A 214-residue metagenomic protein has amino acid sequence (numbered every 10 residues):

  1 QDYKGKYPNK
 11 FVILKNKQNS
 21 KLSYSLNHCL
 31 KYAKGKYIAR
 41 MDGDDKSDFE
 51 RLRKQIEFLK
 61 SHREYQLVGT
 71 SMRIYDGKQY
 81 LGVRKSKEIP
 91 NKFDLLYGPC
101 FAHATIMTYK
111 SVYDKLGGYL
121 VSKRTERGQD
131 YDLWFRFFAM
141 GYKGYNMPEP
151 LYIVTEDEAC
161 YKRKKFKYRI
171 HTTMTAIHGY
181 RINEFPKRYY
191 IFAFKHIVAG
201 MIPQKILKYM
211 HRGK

Functional and structural regions predicted by a protein language model:
Q1-L14: Acidic donor-binding segment of Leloir-type glycosyltransferases
N16-A33, K54: Glycine-rich, basic loop-to-helix element that forms the pyrophosphate-binding segment of sugar-nucleotide handling
K31, N91-F166: Conserved nucleotide-sugar donor-binding catalytic segment
K34, D48-F49, Y109: GHKL-family ATP-binding catalytic core of two-component histidine kinases
I38: Short aromatic/hydrophobic "clamp" motif used to bind/position activated sugar donors
D42-K46: The conserved acidic donor/metal-binding loop of glycosyltransferases
E50-L81: Conserved donor NDP-sugar-binding/catalytic core segment of glycosyltransferases
A159-K214: Non-catalytic, C-terminal membrane-associated alpha-helical segments of glycosyltransferases
